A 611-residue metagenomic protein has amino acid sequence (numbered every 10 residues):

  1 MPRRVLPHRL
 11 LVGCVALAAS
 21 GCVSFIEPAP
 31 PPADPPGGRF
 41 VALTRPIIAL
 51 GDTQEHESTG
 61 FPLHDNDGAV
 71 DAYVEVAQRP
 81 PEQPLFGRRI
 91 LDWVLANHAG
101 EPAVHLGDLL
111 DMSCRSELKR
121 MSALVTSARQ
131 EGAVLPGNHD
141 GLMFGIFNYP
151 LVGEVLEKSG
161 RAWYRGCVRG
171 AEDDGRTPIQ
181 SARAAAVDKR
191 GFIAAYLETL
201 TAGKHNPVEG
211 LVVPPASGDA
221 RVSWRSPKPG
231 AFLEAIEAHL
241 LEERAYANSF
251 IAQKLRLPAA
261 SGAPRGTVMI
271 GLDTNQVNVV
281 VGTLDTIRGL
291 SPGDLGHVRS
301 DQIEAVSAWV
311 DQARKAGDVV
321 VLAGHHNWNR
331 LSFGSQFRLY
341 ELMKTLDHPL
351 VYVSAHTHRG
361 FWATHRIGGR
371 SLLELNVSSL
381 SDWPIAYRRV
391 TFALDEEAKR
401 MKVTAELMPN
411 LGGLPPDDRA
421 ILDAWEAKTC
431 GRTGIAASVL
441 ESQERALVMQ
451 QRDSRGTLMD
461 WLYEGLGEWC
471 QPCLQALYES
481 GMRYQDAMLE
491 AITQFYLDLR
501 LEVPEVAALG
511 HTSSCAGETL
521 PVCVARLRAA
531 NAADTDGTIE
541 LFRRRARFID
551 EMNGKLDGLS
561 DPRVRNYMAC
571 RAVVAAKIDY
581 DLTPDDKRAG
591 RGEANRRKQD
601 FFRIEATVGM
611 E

Functional and structural regions predicted by a protein language model:
A19-G21: C-terminal motif of bacterial Sec signal peptides marking the signal peptidase cleavage site
V23-G37, A42, E304, G412-E611: Non-catalytic terminal accessory segments
V23-L118, D301: N-terminal active-site segment of His-dependent metallophosphoesterases
T44-E57, G266-Q276, V280, A323 (+2 more regions): Active-site-proximal beta-strand elements of phosphoester/diester hydrolases
D52, D108, G137-N138, H325 (+1 more regions): Active-site glycine-centered loops adjacent to acidic/histidine catalytic or metal-binding residues that shape
Y73-Q83, Q276-S354: Active-site-proximal segments of metal-dependent phosphoesterases and phosphodiesterases across multiple
R120-H297, G368-L373, R389: Extended active-site neighborhood of metal-dependent phosphoesterases/phosphodiesterases
V134, L331-M408: Conserved beta-sheet core of the metallophosphoesterase superfamily
